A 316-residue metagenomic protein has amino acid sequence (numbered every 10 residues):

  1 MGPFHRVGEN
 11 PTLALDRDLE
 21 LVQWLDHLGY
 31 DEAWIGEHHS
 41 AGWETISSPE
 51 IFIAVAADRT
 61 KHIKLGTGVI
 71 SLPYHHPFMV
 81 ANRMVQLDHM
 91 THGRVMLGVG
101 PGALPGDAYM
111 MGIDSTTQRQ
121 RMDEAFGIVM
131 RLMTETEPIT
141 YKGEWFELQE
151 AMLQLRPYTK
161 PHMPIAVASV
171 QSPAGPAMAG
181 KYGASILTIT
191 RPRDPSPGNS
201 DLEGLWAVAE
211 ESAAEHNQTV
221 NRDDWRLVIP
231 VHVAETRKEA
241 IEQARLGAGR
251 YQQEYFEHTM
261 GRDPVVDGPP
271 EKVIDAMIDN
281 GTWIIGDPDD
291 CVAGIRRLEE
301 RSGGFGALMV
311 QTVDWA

Functional and structural regions predicted by a protein language model:
M1, A33-I35, L65-G68, V95-V99 (+4 more regions): Hydrophobic faces of well-ordered beta-strands that scaffold small-molecule active sites in alpha/beta enzyme cores
M1-L13, Y74-Y141, S185-A207: Flexible, glycine-rich active-site loops centered on histidine and acidic residues that chelate a metal or position
M1-L65, K160-M163: N-terminal beta1-alpha1-beta2 module of alpha/beta enzyme domains
G2-D16, I70-F78, T159-Q171, A234 (+1 more regions): Active-site mouth loops of central-metabolism enzymes
T12-W24, R83, S169-A177, D290-L298: Short, acidic/polar
L25, G29, E37, A56 (+8 more regions): Conserved, mostly hydrophobic/aromatic
H27, T116-L153, S196-F305: An alpha-helical appendage that flanks or caps ligand/catalytic pockets
E32-A56, S71, A103, T190-N199 (+1 more regions): Glycine-rich, proline-tolerant flexible connector loops at the mouths of alpha/beta enzymes
